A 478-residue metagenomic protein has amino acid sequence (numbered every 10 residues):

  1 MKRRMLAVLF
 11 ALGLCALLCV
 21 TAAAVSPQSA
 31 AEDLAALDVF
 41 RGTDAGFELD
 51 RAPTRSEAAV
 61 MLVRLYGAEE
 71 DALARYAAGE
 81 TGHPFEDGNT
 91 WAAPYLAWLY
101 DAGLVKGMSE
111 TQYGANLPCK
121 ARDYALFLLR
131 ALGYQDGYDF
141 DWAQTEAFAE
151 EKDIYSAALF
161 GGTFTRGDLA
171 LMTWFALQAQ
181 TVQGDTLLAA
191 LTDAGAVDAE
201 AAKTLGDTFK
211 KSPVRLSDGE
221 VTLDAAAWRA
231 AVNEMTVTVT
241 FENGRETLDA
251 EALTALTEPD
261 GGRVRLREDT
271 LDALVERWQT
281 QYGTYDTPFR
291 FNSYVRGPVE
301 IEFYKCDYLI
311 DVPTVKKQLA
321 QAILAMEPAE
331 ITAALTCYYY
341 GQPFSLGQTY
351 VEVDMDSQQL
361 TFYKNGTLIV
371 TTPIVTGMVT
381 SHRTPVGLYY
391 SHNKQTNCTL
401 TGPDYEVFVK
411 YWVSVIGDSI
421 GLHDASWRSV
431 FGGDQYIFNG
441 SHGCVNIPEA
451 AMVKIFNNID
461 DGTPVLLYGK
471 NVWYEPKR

Functional and structural regions predicted by a protein language model:
M1-K2: N-terminal secretory signal peptides that target proteins for export/translocation
M5-A30, A36-A93, D101-T163, L177-S217: Feature responds to low-complexity, polar/acidic, surface-exposed segments characteristic of secreted/exported proteins
P27-Q28, R51-S56, G88-A93, L117-R122 (+11 more regions): Solvent-exposed, acidic/flexible segments
D38, E57, L62-E70, Y100-G103 (+14 more regions): Sec/Tat-exported extracytoplasmic proteins
T43-L49, T81-D87, S109-A115, S156-L159 (+5 more regions): Second-shell loop/turn segments in exported
S212-T349: Short glycine/threonine-rich beta-strand-turn micro-motifs
A273, R277, T384-V386, C398 (+1 more regions): Exported/periplasmic cell-wall-interacting domains
F344-G432: Gly/Pro-biased beta-strand-loop elements
